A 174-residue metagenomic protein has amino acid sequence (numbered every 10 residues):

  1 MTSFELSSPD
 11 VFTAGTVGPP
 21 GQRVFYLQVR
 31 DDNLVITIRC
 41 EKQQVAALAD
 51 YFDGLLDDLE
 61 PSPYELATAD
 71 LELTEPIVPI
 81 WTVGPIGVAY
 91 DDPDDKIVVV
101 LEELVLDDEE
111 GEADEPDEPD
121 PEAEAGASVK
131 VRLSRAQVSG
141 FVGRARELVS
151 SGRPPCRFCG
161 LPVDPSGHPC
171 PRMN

Functional and structural regions predicted by a protein language model:
M1-D58: The feature marks the first
M1-Y26, L66-S128: Intrinsic, low-complexity N-terminal interaction/targeting segments
F12, G18-P20, Q44-A46, D94 (+4 more regions): A generic structural micro-environment signature that highlights single residues at secondary-structure boundaries
P20-Q22, V35, A46, K96 (+3 more regions): Residues in flexible loops and secondary-structure boundaries
R23-Q28, L48, F52, I97-V99 (+2 more regions): Short, structured motif recognition centered on aromatic/hydrophobic residues
V35-A89: Short, well-structured hydrophobic secondary-structure segments
L106-G167, P171: Mixed-charge, glycine-accented linear interaction segment located at domain edges/termini
